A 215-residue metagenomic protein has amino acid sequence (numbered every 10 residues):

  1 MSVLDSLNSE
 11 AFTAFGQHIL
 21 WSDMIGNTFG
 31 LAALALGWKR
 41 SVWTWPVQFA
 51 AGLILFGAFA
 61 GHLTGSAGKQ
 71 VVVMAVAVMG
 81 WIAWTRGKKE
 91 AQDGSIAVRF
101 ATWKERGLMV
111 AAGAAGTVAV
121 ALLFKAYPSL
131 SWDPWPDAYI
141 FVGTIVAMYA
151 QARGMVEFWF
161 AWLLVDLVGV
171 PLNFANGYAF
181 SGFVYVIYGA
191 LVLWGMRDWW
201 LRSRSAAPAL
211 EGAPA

Functional and structural regions predicted by a protein language model:
S2-K39, A50-G52, G87-A91, I96-A215: Polytopic alpha-helical membrane-helix bundles and their juxtamembrane interface segments in multi-pass membrane
R40-W43, L55-V72: Helix-loop junctions on the outward
L55-F56, M74-A77, G189-V192: A short structural micro-motif
G65-G68, A83, F180: Short, flexible micro-motifs
V71-E90, W200: Membrane-water interface of transmembrane alpha-helices
